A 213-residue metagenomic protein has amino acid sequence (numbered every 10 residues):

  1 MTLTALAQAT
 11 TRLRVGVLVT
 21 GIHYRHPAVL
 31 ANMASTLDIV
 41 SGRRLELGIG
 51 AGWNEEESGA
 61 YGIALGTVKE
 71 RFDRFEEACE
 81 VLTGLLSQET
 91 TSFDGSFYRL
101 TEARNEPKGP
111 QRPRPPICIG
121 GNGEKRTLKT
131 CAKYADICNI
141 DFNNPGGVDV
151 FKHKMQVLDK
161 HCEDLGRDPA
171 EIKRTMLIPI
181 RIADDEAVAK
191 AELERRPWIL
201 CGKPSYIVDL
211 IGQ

Functional and structural regions predicted by a protein language model:
M1-Q213: Active-site-adjacent structural elements that line small-molecule/cofactor binding pockets in enzymes
